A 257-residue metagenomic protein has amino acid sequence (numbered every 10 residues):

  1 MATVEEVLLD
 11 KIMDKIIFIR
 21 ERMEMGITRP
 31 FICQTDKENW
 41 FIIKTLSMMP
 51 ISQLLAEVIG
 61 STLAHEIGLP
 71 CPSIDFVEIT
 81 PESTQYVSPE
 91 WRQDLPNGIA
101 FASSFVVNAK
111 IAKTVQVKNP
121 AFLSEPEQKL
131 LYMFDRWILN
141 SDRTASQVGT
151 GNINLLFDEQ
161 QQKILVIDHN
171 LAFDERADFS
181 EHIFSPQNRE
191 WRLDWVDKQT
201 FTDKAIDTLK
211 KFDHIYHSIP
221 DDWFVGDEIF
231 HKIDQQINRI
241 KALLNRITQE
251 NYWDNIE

Functional and structural regions predicted by a protein language model:
A2, E21-T28, N97, L123-W137 (+1 more regions): A short, terminal or domain-edge coil/loop segment
A2-V7, W253-E257: N-terminal charge/polar-biased segments
V4-A109, K113, F134-S141, Q162 (+1 more regions): Conserved ATP-binding subdomain of kinase catalytic cores across diverse folds
I42-I43, Y132, L155, A205: Conserved short hydrophobic patches within well-ordered secondary structure
P50-I51, T80, L123-S124, P220 (+1 more regions): Alpha-helix initiation/capping motif
I59, E66-P70, P96-I99, P126-L130 (+3 more regions): Glycine-rich loops and low-complexity Gly/Arg-rich segments that provide flexible linkers or classic glycine-based
V115-E175: Conserved kinase catalytic-core segment
D158, Q162-E257: C-terminal catalytic region of ATP-dependent kinase domains
